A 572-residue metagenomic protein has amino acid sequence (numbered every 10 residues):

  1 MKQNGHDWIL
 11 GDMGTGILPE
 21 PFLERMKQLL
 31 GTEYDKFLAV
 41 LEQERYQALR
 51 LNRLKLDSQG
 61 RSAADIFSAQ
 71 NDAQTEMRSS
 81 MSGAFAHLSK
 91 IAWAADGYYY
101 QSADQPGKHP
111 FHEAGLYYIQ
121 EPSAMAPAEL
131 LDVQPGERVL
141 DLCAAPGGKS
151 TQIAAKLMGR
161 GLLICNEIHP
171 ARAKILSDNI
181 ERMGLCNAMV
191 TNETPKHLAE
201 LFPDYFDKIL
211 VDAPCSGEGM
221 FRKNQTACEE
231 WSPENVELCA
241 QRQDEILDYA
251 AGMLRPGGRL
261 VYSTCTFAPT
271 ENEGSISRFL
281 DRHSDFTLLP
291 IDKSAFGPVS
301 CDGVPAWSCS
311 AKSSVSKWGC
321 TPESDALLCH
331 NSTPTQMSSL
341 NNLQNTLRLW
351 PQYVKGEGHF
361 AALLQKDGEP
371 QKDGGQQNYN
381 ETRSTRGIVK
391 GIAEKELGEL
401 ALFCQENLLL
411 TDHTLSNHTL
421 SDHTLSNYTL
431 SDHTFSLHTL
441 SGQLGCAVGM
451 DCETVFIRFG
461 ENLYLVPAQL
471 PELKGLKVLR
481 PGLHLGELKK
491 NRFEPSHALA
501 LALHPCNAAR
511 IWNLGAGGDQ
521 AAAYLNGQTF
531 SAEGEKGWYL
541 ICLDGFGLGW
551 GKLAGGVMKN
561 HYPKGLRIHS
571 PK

Functional and structural regions predicted by a protein language model:
K2-L29, D35-L56, E357, D367-K572: Polybasic, low-complexity RNA-engagement segments
Q134, E200-L210: A short acidic, Gly/Pro-enriched loop at the edge of an enzyme's catalytic core that lines a small-molecule cofactor
G136-C143: Conserved class I S-adenosyl-L-methionine
P146-G159: Conserved SAM-binding loop of SAM-dependent methyltransferases across substrates and taxa, primarily the Class I
M158, L254-P256: Helix-to-beta-strand junctions that scaffold the AdoMet/dcAdoMet cofactor pocket in Class I SAM-dependent enzymes
I168-P203: S-adenosyl-L-methionine
A171, D207-Y249, V261, C265-N272 (+1 more regions): Mobile active-site "lid"/loop adjacent to the S-adenosyl-L-methionine
T266-H413, N417, D432-D451, G549: C-terminal catalytic and target-recognition region of SAM-dependent MTase-like enzymes, primarily methyltransferases
